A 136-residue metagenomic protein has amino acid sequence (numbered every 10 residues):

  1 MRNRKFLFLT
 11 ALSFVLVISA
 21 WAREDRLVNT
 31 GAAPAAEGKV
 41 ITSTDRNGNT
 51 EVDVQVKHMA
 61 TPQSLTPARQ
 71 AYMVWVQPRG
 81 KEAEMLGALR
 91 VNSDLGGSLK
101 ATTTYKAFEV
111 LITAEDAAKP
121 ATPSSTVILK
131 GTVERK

Functional and structural regions predicted by a protein language model:
R2-K5, I18-K136: N-terminal targeting/export leaders
L9-V17: Bacterial N-terminal signal peptides
